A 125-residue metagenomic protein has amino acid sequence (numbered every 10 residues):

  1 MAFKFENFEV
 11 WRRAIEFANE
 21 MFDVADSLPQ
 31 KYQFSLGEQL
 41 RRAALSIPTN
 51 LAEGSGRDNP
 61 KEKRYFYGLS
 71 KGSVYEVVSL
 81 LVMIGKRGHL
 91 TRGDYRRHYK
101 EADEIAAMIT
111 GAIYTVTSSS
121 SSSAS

Functional and structural regions predicted by a protein language model:
M1-S125: Short, C-terminally biased terminal segments at protein or domain edges
